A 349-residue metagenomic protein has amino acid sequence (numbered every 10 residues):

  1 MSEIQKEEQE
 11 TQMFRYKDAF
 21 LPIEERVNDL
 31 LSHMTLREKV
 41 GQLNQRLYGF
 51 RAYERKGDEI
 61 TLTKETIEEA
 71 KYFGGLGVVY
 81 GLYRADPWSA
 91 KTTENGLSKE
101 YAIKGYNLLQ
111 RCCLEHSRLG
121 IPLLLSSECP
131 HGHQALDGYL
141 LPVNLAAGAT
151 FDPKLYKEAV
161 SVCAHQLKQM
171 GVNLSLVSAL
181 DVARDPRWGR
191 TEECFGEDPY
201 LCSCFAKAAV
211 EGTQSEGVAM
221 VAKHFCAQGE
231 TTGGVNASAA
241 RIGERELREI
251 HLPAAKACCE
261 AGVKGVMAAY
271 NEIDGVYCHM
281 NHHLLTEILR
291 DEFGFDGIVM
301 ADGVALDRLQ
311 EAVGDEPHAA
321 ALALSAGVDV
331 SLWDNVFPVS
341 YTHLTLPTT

Functional and structural regions predicted by a protein language model:
S2-L344: Glycoside hydrolase catalytic-domain context in secreted enzymes
T345-T349: A short, hydrophobic C-terminal helix/tail in secreted or cell-surface proteins
